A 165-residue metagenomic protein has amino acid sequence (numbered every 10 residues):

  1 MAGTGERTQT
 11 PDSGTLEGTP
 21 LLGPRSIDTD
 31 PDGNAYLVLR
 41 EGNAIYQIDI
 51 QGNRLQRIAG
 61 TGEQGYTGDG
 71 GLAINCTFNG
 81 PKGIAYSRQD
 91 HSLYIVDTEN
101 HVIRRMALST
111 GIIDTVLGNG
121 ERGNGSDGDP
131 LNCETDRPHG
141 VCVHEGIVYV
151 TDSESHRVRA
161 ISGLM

Functional and structural regions predicted by a protein language model:
M1-G23, R54-G80, G111-H139, M165: Gly/Pro-rich loop segments of beta-rich domains
R25-D28, V38, I50, H139-G140: Intrinsic-disorder-linked linear interaction elements in eukaryotic regulatory proteins
T29-D32, Y86-D90, V143-G146: Residue-level detector of Asp-centered blade-edge/turn motifs that repeat once per structural unit in beta-propeller
A35-E41, Y86-S87, I95-T98, V150-E154: Conserved beta-strand positions in repeat-built beta-propeller and related beta-rich domains
N43-Q47, R54, H101-R105, H156-A160: A short loop-to-beta-strand structural motif that recurs across blades of beta-propeller domains
R137-M165: Blade-level signature of beta-propeller repeat domains, shared across WD40, Kelch, NHL, RCC1 and BNR/Asp-box propellers
